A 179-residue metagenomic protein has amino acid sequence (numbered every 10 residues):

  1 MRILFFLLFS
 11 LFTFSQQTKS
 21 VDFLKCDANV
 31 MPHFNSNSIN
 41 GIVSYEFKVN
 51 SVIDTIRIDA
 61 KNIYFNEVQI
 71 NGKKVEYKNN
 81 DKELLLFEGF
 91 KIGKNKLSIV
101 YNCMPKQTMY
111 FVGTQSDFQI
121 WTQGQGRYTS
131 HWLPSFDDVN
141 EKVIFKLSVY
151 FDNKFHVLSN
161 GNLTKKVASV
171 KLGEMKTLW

Functional and structural regions predicted by a protein language model:
M1-K19: Bacterial Sec-dependent N-terminal signal peptides
F14-W179: Acidic/His-enriched low-complexity segments
